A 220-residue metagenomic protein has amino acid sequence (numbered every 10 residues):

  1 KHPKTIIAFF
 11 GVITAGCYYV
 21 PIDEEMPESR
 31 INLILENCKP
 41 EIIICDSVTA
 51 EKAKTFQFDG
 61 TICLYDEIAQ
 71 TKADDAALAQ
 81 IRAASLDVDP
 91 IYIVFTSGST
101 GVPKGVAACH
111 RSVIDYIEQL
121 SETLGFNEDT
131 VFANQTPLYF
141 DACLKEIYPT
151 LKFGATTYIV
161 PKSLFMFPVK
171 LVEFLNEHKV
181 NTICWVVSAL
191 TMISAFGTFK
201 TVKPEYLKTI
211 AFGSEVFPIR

Functional and structural regions predicted by a protein language model:
K1-S112, L124-G125, G154: Carrier-protein-dependent adenylate-forming modules in NRPS/ANL systems
S29-R30, F167-K170, R220: Short acidic active-site motifs
N32, R82, V169-V172, F199: Short hydrophobic/charged patches on amphipathic alpha-helices used for structural packing and interfaces
L33, E41-I42, V131, N181-T182 (+1 more regions): Short, Asp-centered acidic motifs that coordinate Mg2+ and/or phosphate in catalytic or ligand-binding sites
V48-E51, T136-Y139, S163-L164, V180-K200 (+1 more regions): Adenylate-forming
V88, V94-S97, T130, T136 (+1 more regions): Active-site beta-alpha turn of Rossmann-fold NAD(P)-dependent dehydrogenases/reductases
K104-A133, D141-T182: Conserved AMP-binding/adenylation subdomain of ANL enzymes
